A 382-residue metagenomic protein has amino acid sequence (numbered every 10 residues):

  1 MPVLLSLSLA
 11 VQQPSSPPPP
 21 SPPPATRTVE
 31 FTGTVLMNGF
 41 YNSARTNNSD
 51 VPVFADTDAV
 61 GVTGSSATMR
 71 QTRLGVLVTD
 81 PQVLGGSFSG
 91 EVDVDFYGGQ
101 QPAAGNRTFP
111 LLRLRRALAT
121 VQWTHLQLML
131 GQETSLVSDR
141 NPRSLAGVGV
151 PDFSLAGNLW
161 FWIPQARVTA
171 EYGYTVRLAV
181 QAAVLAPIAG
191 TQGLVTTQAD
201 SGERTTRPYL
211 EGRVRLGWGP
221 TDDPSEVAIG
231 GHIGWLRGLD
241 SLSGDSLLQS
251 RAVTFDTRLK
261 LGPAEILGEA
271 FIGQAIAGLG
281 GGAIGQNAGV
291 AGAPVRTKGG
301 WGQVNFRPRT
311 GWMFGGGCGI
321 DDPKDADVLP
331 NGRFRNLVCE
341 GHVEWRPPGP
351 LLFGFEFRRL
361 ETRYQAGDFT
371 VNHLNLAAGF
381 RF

Functional and structural regions predicted by a protein language model:
M1-S21: Cleavable N-terminal export/targeting peptides
P18-V51, A59-G190, T206-R207, E211 (+4 more regions): Outer membrane beta-barrel
N42, P81, Y97-A103, E133-D139 (+8 more regions): Sequence/structural signature of outer-membrane beta-barrel proteins
N47-D58, L111, S241-S246, A283 (+1 more regions): Solvent-exposed, glycine/polar-rich loop segments of beta-barrel outer-membrane systems
T63-S66, N106-L111, V150-N158, D200-T206 (+4 more regions): Replace "Gram-negative outer membrane beta-barrel proteins" with "bacterial and organellar outer membrane beta-barrel
T205, G212, D222-V328, G332-R333: Detector for outer-membrane/organellar transmembrane beta-barrel domains, recognizing the amphipathic beta-strand
H342-E356: C-terminal closing repeat unit and adjoining cap/tail of repeat-based domains
T370-F382: Outer-membrane beta-barrel "beta-signal"
